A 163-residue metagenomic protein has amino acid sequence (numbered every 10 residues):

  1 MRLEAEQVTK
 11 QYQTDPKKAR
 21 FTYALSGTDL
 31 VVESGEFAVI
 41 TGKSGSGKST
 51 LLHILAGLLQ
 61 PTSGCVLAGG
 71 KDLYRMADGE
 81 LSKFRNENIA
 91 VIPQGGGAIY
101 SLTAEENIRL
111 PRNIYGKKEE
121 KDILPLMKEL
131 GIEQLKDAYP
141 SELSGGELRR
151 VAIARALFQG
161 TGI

Functional and structural regions predicted by a protein language model:
A19-T22, L73-A90: ABC ATPase NBD coupling module
T41-K43: The feature captures the beta-strand-to-loop junction immediately N-terminal to the Walker
A56: Helix-to-loop junction immediately C-terminal to a conserved catalytic motif
G64-R75: Conserved ABC transporter NBD signature motif
D72, K118-L135: Conserved ABC ATPase "signature" region
S101-R109: Short coil-to-helix segment of the ABC ATPase nucleotide-binding domain corresponding to the Q-loop/switch region
Y139-L143, E147-L148: Conserved ABC ATPase signature
